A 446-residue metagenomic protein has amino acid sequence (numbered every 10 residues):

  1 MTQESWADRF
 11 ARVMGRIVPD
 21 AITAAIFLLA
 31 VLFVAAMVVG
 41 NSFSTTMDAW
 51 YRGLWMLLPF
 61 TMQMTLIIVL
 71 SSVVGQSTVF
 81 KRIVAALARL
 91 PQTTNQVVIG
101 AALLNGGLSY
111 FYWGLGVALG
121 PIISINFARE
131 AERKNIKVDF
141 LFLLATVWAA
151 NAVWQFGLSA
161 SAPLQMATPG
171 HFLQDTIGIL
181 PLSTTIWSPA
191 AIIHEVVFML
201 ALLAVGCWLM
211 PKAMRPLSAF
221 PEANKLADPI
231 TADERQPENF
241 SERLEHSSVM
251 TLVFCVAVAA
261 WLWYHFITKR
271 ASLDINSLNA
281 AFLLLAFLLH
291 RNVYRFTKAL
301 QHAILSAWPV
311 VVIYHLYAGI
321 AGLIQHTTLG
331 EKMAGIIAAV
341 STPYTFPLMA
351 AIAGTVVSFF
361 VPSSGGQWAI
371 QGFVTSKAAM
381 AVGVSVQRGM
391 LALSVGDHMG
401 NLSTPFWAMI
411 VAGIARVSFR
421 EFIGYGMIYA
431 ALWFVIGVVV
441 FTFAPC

Functional and structural regions predicted by a protein language model:
M1-V69, W187-L200, A204-P309, I313 (+2 more regions): Hydrophobic transmembrane alpha-helices of multi-pass small-molecule transporters
W6-F10, T45-W50, G75-P91, N126-K137 (+2 more regions): Flexible loop linkers connecting adjacent transmembrane helices in multi-pass alpha-helical membrane transporters
V18-D20, W55-T61, A88-G100, A131-F142 (+4 more regions): Membrane-interfacial loop-to-helix junctions in multi-pass transporters
G40-R52, Q174-L182, F266-S272, I324-A339: Membrane-interface helix termini and inter-helical loops of multi-pass transporters
P59-F60, S71-K81, L108-G120, F156-S161 (+5 more regions): Short helix-coil transition sites and intra-membrane helix breaks within transmembrane domains of multi-pass
L90-I123, V312-I324, A338-K377, A381: Hydrophobic alpha-helical transmembrane segments of multi-pass integral membrane proteins, predominantly secondary
N95-S109, R133-G157, T176, L180-S183 (+2 more regions): Alpha-helical transmembrane segments of multi-pass membrane proteins
S124-L217, W407-V440: Membrane-core helix-loop-helix motifs of multi-pass transport proteins
